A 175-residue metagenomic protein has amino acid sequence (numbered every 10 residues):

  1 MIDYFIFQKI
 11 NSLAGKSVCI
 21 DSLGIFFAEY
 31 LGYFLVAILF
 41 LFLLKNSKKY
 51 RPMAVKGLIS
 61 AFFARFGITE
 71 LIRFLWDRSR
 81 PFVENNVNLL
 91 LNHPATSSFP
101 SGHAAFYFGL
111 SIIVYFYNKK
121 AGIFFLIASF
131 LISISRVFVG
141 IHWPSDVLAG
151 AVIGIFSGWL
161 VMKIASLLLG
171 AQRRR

Functional and structural regions predicted by a protein language model:
M1-Y33, I68-T96: N-terminal transmembrane-helix/juxtamembrane module of multi-pass inner/ER membrane proteins
D3, A37, A64, I68-T69 (+3 more regions): Alpha-helical transmembrane segments of polytopic integral membrane proteins, especially the permease/helical cores
L13-S17, N46-S47, E70, F74-V83 (+3 more regions): Membrane-interface elements of multi-pass transporters and channels
D21-L23, L44-K48: Short, hydrophobic transmembrane alpha-helix segments
F26, Y30-Y33, K56, K120-I127: Alpha-helical transmembrane segments of integral membrane proteins
F27-K45, F108: Hydrophobic alpha-helical transmembrane segments
Y50-F116, A121, S129: Membrane-interface loops
L91-R175: Membrane-embedded catalytic cores of phosphoryl/pyrophosphoryl-handling enzymes
